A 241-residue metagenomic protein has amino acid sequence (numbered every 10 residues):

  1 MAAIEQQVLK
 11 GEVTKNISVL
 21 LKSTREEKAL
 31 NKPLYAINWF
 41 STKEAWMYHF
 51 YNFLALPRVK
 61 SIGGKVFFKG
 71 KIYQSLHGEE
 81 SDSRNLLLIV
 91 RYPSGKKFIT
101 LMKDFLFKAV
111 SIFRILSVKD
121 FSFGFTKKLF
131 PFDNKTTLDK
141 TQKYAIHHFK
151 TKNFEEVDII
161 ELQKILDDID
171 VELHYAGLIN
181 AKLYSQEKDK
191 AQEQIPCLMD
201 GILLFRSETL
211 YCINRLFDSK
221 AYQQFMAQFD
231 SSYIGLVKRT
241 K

Functional and structural regions predicted by a protein language model:
M1-L87, P93-L101, V118-K241: Short S/T/G/P-rich N-terminal loop/turn motif that feeds into the first structured element of a domain
F107-K108: A short structural micro-motif
S111-L116: Flexible, disordered linker segments and immediate boundary regions flanking tandem C2H2 zinc-finger modules
